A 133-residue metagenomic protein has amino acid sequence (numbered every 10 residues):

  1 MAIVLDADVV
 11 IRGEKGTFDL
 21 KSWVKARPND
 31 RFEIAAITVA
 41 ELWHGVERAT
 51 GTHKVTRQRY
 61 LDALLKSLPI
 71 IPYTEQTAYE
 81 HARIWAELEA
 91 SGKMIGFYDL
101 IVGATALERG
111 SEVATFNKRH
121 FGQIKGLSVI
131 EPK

Functional and structural regions predicted by a protein language model:
M1-A2, G103-K133: Acidic, PIN/NYN-like endoribonuclease modules and their adjacent C-terminal/linker elements
M1-A35, V46-A63, K133: Short, well-structured N-terminal submotif of metal-dependent ribonuclease cores
D8, R59, Y79, L100-I101 (+1 more regions): Active-site phosphate/pyrophosphate-handling residues
V9-V10, T38, T77, R119-H120: Alpha-helix capping/helix-boundary segments
P28, K66, I124-K125: Short, structured coil segments at secondary-structure junctions
A35-I37, Y73-E75, F116, I130-P132: Conserved beta-strand termini and adjacent loop/short-helix elements that scaffold enzyme active sites in alpha/beta
H44-E47, P69-F116: Active-site neighborhoods of divalent-metal-dependent phosphate/nucleic-acid chemistry enzymes
